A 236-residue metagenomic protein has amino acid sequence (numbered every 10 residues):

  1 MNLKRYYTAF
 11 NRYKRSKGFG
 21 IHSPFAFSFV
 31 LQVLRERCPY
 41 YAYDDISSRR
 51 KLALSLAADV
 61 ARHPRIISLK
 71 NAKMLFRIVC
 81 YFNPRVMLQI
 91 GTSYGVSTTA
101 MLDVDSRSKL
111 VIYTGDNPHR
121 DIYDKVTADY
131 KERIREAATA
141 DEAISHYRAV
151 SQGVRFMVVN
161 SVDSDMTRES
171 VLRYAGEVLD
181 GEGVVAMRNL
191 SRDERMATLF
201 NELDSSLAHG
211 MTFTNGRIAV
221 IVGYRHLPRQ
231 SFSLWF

Functional and structural regions predicted by a protein language model:
M1-F156, V162-V184, L190-F236: A short alpha-helical cap/connector motif
